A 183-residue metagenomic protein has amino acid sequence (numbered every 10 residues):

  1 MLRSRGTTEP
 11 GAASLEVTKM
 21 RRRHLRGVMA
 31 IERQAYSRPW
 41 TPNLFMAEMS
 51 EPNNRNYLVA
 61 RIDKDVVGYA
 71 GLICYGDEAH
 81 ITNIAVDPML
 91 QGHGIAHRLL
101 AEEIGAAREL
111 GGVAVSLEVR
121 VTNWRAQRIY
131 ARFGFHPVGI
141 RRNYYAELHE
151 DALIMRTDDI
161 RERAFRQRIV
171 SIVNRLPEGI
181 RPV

Functional and structural regions predicted by a protein language model:
L2, S116-E118, H136-L153, F165-R166 (+1 more regions): Conserved catalytic-core motifs of GNAT/GCN5-like acyltransferases
L2-G6, P10-G11, E16-H93, L100-L110 (+2 more regions): Acetyl-CoA-dependent GNAT
P42, M46, V121, Y144-Y145: Conserved beta-strand edge residues that scaffold enzyme active sites
V86, V119-R120: Aromatic-flanked redox-active Cys/Sec active sites in thiol-based oxidoreductases, especially the WC-centered
L100, N123-A126, N143-L148: Short glycine/proline-centered loop/turn elements that form peptide/ligand docking sites
A107-E118, I129, R141: Conserved GNAT acetyl-CoA-binding A-motif
Y130, F135, M155: Conserved active-site tyrosine of GNAT-family acetyltransferases
